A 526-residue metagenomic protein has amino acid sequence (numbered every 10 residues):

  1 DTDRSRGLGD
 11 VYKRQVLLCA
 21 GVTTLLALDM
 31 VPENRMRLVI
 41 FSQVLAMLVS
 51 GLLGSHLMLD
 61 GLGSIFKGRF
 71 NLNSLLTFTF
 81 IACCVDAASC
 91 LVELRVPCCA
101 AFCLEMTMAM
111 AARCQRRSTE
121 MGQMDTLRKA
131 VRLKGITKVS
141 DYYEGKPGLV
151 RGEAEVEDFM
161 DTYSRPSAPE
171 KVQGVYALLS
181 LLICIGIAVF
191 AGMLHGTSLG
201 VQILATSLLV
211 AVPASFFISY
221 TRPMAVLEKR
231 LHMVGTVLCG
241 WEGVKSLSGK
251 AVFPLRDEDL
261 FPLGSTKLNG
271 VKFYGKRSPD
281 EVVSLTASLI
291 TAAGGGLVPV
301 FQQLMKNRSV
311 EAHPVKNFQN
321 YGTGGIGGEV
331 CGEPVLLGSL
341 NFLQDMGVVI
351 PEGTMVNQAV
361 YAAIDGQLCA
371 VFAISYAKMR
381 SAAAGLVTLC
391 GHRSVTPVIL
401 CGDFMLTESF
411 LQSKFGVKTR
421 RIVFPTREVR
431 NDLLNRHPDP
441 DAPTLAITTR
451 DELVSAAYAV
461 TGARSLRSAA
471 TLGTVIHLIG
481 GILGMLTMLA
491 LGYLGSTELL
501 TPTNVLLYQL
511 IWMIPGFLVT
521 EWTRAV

Functional and structural regions predicted by a protein language model:
D1-Y12: Single conserved hydrophobic/aromatic residue that forms the stacking wall/gate of nucleotide- or nucleobase-binding
V16-E33, V85-A87, A188: Membrane-embedded alpha-helical segments in integral membrane proteins
M36-V49: Structural signature of hydrophobic alpha-helical transmembrane segments
A46-L57, G63, D86-S89, A101-L133 (+2 more regions): Hydrophobic alpha-helical transmembrane segments
F66-T77: Cytoplasmic-side transmembrane-helix entry/capping segments in multi-pass membrane proteins
Y143-G148, V330-E333, N357, I364-T503: Conserved ATP-binding TGD loop and adjacent catalytic N/P-domain core of P-type ATPases
S167-E170, G275-T323: ATP-binding catalytic core of ATPases
A251, L255-G295, T323-P397: ATP-driven catalytic headpiece of P-type ATPases
